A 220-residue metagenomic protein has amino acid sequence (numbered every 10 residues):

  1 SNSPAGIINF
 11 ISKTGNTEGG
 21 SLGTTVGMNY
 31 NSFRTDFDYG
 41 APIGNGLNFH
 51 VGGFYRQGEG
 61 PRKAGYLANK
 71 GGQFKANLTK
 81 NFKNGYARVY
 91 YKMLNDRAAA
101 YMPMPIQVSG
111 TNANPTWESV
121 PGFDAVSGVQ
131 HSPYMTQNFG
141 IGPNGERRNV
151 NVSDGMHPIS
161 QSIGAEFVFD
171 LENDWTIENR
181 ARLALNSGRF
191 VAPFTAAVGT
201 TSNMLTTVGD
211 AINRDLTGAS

Functional and structural regions predicted by a protein language model:
S1-F74, K80-Y86: Outer-membrane beta-barrel translocator/receptor signature
N16, G20, M28, V51-Y55 (+6 more regions): Residue-level signal for well-ordered alpha-helical segments
N16, M93, L183-A184: Residue-level detector of alpha-helical segments with a strong bias toward transmembrane helices and their helix-loop
D36, A64-L67, R180-R182, A192-T195: Composition- and surface-driven signal marking solvent-exposed, interaction-prone regions in large proteins
F37, F74-A76, I163-A165, F169: Membrane-embedded beta-strands of outer-membrane beta-barrel proteins, especially the hydrophobic/small aromatic
A41-L47, K80-V89, A165-A181, L185-S187: Secondary-structure transition into beta-strands, especially the periplasmic turns and strand N-termini that construct
Q57-E59, N95-R97, L185-S187: Feature marks short, surface-exposed loop/turn motifs that line or immediately flank catalytic pockets and channel
T79-N81, Y86-E166, R189-S220: Acidic/polar loop-and-plug regions of large Gram-negative outer-membrane beta-barrel proteins
